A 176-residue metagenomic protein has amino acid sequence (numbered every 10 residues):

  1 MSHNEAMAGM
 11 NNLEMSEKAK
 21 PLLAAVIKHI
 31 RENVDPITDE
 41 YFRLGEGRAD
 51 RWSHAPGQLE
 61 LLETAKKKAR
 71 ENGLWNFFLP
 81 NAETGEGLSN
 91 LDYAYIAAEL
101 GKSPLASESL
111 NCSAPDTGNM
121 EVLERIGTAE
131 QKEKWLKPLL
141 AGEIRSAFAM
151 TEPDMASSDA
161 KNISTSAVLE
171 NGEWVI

Functional and structural regions predicted by a protein language model:
M1-A114, R125, E130-K134, P138: Amphipathic, small/basic residue-rich leader segments at the start of a protein or domain
E86, I126-I176: Glycine-rich, Trp-frequent "lid" loop and neighboring beta-strands that shape and gate the flavin cofactor pocket
G101-P104, E121, G172-V175: Glycine-rich loops and low-complexity Gly/Arg-rich segments that provide flexible linkers or classic glycine-based
S107-M120, A141-E152: FAD-binding core of FAD-dependent oxidoreductases, characterized by glycine-rich FAD pyrophosphate-binding loops
